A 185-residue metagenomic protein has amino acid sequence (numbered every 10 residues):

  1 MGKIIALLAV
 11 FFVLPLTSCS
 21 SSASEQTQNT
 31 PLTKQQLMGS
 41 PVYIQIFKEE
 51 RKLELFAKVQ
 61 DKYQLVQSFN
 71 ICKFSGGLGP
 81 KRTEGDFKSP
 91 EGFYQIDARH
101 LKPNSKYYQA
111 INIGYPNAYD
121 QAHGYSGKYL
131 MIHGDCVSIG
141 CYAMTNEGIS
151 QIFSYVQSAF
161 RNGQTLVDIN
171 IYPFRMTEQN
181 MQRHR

Functional and structural regions predicted by a protein language model:
I4-V13: Sec-dependent N-terminal signal peptides
T17-S18: C-terminal motif of bacterial Sec signal peptides marking the signal peptidase cleavage site
S21-E25: Boundary at the C-terminal end of the N-terminal hydrophobic targeting segment
T27-L130: Gly/Pro-biased beta-strand-loop elements
G85-R185: Exported/periplasmic cell-wall-interacting domains
